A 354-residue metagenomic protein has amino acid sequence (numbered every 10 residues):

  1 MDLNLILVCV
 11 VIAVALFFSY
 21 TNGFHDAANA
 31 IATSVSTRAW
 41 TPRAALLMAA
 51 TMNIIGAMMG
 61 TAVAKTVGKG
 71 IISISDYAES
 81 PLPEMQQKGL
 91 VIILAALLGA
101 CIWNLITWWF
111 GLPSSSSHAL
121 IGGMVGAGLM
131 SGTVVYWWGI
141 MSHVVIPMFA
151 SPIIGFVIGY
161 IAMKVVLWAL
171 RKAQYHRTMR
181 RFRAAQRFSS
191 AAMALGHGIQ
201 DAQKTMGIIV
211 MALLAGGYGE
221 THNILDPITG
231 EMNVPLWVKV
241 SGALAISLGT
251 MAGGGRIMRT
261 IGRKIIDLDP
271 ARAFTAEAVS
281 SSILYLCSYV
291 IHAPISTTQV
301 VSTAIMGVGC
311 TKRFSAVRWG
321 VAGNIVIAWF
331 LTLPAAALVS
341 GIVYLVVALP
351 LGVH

Functional and structural regions predicted by a protein language model:
M1-H354: Multi-pass alpha-helical transmembrane bundle typical of ion/small-solute transporters and intramembrane aspartyl
